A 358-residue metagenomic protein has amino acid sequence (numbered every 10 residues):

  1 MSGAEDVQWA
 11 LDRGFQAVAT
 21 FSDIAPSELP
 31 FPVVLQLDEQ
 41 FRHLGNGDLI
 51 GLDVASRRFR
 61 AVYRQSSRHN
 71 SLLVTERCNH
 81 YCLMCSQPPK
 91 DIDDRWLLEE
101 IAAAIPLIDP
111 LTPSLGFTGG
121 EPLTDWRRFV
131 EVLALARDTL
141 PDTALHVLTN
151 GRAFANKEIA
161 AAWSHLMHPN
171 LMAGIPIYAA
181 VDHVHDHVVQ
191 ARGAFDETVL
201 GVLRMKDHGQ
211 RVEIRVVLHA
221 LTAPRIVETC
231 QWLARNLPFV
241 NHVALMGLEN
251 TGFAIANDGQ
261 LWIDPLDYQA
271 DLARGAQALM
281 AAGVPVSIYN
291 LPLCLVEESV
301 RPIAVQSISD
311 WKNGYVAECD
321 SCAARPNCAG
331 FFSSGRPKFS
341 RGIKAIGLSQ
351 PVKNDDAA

Functional and structural regions predicted by a protein language model:
M1-Q65, D271-L272, M280-V286: Flexible, acidic/Gly-rich N-terminal and inter-domain linker regions that tether and position cofactor-handling modules
V62-L98: Canonical Radical SAM [4Fe-4S] cluster-binding loop centered on the CxxxCxxC motif and its immediate flanking residues
S86-L97, P110-D125, A136-K157, L166-V199 (+2 more regions): Core AdoMet radical
A104-L123, I343-A358: Short Fe-S-cluster ligation motifs
I108, A161-Y178, C230-L245, A304-A329: Structural recognition of alpha->loop->beta junctions
L115, L171-A173, D196-G259, D267-L291: Conserved C-terminal portion of the radical SAM core fold that forms the substrate/S-adenosylmethionine-binding
W126-A134, A155-H165, P224-W232: Distinct, well-ordered alpha-helical segments
E298-A358: Flexible mid-to-C-terminal extensions adjoining Fe-S/redox cofactors in radical SAM and related proteins
